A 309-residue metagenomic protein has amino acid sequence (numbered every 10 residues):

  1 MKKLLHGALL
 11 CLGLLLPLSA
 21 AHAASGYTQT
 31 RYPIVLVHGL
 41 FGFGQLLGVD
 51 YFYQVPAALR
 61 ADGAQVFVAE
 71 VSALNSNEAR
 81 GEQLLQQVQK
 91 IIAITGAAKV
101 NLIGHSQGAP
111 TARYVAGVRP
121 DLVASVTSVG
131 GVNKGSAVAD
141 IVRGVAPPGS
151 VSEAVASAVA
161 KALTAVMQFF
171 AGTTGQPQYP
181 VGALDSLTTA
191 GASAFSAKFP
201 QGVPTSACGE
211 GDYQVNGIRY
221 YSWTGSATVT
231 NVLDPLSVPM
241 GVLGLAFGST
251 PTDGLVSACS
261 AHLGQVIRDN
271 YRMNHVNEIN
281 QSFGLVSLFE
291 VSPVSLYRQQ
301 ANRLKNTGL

Functional and structural regions predicted by a protein language model:
M1-A61, L309: Flexible, membrane-associating and regulatory peripheral segments of lipid-active enzymes
G26-T30, R60-A61, I94-T95, I103-G104 (+2 more regions): Extracellular/periplasmic catalytic domains that process cell-envelope and extracellular macromolecules
H38, V66, E82-S193, D253: Serine-dependent carboxylesterase/thioesterase catalytic core of lipase-like alpha/beta-hydrolase/SGNH enzymes
G39-F43, S72-S76, H105-P110, G131-G135 (+1 more regions): Solvent-exposed loop/turn segments at secondary-structure junctions within structured extracellular/periplasmic domains
G48, A137-V142, N231-L236: Short aromatic-enriched loop/helix-cap "lid" or pocket-rim segments at secondary-structure transitions that line
V55-L74: Conserved alpha/beta-hydrolase
A171-N231: Serine-hydrolase catalytic core
T205-L309: C-terminal catalytic-base region of ester-bond hydrolases, centering on the histidine of the charge-relay
